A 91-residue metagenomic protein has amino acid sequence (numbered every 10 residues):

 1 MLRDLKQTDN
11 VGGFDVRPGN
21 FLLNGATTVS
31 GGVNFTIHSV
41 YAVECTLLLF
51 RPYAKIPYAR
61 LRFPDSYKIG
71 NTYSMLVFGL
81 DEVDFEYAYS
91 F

Functional and structural regions predicted by a protein language model:
M1-D9: A eukaryote-biased signal for short, well-structured alpha-helical docking elements
T8, V16-N20, A26-T27, V40-V83: Aromatic-rich carbohydrate-binding modules that target alpha-glucans
G31-F35: Structural beta-strand segments of beta-rich domains
I37, V83-F91: Short beta-strand segments enriched for Tyr within beta-sheet-rich domains, predominantly fibronectin type III
